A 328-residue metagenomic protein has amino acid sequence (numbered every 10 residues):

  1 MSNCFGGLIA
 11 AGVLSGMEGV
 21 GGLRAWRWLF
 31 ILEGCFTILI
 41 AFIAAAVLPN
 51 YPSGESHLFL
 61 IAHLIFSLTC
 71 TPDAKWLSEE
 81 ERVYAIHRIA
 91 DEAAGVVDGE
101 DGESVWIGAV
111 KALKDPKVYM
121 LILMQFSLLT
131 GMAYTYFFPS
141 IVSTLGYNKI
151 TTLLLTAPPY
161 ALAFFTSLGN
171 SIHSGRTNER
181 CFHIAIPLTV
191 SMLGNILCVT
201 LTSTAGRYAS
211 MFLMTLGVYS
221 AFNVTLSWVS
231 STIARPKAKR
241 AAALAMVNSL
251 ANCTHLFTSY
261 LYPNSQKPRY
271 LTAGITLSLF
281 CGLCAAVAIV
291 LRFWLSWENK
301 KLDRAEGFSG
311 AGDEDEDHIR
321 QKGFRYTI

Functional and structural regions predicted by a protein language model:
M1, F5, F126, A157-A161 (+3 more regions): Transmembrane alpha-helical cores of Major Facilitator Superfamily
M1-I38, P139-T151, G175-N178, I196-R207 (+5 more regions): Extracellular/lumenal inter-transmembrane loop segments of multi-pass membrane transporters
G19-K111, T272, L277-E314: Central mid-sequence intracellular linker of multi-pass
A44, S174, L197-C198, M214: MFS-fold secondary transporters
I107-I172, L226, S259: Extracytoplasmic gate region of multi-pass secondary transporters
F182-I196: Structural signature of the two symmetry-related core transmembrane helices
G206-V224, N248: Hydrophobic core of transmembrane alpha-helices in multi-pass small-molecule transporters, especially MFS/SLC-type
S220-A234: Intracellular juxtamembrane helix-capping segments at the cytosolic ends of symmetry-related transmembrane helices
